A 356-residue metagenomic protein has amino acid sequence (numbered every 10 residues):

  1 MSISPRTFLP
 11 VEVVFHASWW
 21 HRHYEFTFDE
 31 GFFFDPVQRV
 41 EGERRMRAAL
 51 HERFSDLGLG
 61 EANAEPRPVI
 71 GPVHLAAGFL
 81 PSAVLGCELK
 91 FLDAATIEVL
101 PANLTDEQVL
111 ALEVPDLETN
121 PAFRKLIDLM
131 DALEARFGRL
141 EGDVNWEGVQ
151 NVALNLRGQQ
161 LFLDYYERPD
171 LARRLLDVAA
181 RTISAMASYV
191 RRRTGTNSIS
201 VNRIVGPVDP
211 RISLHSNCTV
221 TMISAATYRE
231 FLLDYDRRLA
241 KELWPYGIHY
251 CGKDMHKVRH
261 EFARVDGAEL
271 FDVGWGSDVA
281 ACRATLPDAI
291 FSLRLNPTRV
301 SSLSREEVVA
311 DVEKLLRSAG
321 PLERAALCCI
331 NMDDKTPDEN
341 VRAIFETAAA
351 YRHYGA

Functional and structural regions predicted by a protein language model:
M1-R39, R45, R53, N63-E65 (+2 more regions): Active-site loop segments of alpha/beta catalytic cores
G58-C87: N-terminal accessory alpha/beta regions
A76, L80-S82, C87-E88, L92 (+1 more regions): Amphipathic, cytosolic membrane-interfacial segments at TM-TM junctions
A94-D128: A gly/proline- and charged-residue-enriched helix-loop-helix capping module
